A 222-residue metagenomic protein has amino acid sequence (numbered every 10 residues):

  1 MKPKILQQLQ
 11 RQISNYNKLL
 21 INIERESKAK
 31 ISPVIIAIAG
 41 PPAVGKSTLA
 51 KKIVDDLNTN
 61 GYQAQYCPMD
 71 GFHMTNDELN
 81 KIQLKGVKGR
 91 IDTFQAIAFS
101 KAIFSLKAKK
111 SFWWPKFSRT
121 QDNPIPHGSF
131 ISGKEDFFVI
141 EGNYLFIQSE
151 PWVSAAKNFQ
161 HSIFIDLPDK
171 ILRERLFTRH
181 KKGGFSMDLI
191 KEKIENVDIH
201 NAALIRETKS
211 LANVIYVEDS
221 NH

Functional and structural regions predicted by a protein language model:
M1-A37: Extreme N-terminal, non-catalytic leader segments that precede Walker-type/kinase nucleotide-binding cores
G40: The Walker A (P-loop) glycine that initiates the GxxxxGKT/S ATP-binding motif of P-loop NTPases
A43: Walker A (P-loop) phosphate-binding loop of P-loop NTPases
K46: Conserved lysine of the Walker
L49: Hydrophobic positions on the alpha1 helix immediately C-terminal to the Walker A/P-loop
Q65, M74-Q121: Conserved nucleotide-sensing/catalytic segment adjacent to the nucleotide-binding pocket in NTP-handling enzymes
Q121-R179: ATP-dependent NMP and nucleoside kinases share a basic, alpha-helical "lid"
H127, E150-V153, T178-H222: Small-molecule kinase domains that catalyze NTP-dependent phosphoryl transfer to phosphate-bearing small molecules
